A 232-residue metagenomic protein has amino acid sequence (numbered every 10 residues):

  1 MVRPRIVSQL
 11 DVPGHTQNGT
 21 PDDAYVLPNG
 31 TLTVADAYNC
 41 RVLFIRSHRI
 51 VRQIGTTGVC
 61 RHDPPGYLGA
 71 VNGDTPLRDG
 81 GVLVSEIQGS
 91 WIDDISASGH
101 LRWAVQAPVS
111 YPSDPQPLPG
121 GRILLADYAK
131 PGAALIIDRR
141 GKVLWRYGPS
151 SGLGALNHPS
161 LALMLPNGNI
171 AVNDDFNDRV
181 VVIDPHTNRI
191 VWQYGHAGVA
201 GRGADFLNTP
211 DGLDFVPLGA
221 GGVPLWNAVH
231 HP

Functional and structural regions predicted by a protein language model:
M1-P232: Histidine-/acidic-rich catalytic cores in large beta-rich domains
